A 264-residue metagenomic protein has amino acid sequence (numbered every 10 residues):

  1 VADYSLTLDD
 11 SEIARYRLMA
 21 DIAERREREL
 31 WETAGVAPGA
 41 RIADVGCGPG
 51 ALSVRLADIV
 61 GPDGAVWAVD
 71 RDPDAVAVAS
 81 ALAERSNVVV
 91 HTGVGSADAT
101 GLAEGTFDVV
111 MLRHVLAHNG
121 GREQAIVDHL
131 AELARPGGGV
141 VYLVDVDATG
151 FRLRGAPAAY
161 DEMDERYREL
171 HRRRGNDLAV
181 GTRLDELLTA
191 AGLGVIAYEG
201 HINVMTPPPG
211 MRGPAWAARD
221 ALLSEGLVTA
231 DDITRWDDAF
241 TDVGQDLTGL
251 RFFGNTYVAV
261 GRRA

Functional and structural regions predicted by a protein language model:
V1-I13: N-terminal, positively charged/glycine-rich alpha-helical extensions of SAM-dependent methyltransferases
D21-P38, R55: Conserved alpha-helix/loop element of class I SAM-dependent methyltransferases that forms part of the SAM/SAH-binding
A43, P49-A99, A125: Class I SAM-dependent methyltransferase SAM/SAH-binding core
T100-V109: A short acidic, Gly/Pro-enriched loop at the edge of an enzyme's catalytic core that lines a small-molecule cofactor
D108-R122: A short SAM/SAH-binding and catalytic strip from SAM-dependent methyltransferases
Q124-V140: A short glycine-rich, Lys/Arg-flanked "PGG" loop and its adjoining helix->strand segment in the class I
V140-P209, L227: Conserved catalytic/acceptor-binding region of the Class I
G194-A264: Conserved Class I S-adenosyl-L-methionine
